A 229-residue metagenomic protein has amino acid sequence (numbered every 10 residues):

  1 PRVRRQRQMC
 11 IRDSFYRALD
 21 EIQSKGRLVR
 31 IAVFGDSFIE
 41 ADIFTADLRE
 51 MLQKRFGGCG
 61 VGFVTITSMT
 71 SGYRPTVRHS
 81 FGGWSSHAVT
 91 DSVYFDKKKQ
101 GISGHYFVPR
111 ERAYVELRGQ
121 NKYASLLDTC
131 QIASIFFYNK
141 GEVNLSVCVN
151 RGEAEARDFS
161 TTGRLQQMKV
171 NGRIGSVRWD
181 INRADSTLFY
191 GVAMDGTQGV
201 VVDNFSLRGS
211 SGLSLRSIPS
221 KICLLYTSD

Functional and structural regions predicted by a protein language model:
P1, F38-I39: Short, conserved micro-motifs enriched in small and acidic residues
P1-V3, R7, I11, Y226-D229: Single conserved hydrophobic/aromatic residue that forms the stacking wall/gate of nucleotide- or nucleobase-binding
Q6-Q8, R12-I22, R55: Activation corresponds to long, low-complexity, non-globular regions
Q23-S24, L225: Short glycine/proline-enriched loop/turn "hinge" motifs that connect secondary-structure elements and lie
G26-L28: Extracytoplasmic
A32-G35: Short hydrophobic beta-strand that contains or immediately precedes a catalytic carboxylate
E40-C148, E153, D158-S228: Conserved SGNH/GDSL esterase-like catalytic core that processes O-acyl groups on lipids and polysaccharides
